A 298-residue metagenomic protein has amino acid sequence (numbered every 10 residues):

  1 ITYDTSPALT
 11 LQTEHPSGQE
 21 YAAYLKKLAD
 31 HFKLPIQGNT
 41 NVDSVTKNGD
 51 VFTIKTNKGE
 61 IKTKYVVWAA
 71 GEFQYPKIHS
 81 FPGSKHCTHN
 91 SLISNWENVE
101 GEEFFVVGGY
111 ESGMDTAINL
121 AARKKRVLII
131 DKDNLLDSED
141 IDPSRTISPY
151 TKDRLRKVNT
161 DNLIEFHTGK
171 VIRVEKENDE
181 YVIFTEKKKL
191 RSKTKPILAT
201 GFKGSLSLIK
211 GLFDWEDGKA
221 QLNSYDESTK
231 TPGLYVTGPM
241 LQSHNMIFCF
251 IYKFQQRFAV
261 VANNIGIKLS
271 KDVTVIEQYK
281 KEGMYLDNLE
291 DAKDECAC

Functional and structural regions predicted by a protein language model:
I1-A22, I130-T146: Glycine-rich active-site loop/strand segments that organize a redox cofactor
S17-Y21, W68-R123, E216-Y225, Q242: Glycine-rich dinucleotide-binding loop and its adjacent helix/turn
G18-I36, F73-Q74, T151-F166, F258: Helical element adjacent to the flavin cofactor pocket in flavoenzyme catalytic cores
I36-G38, T46-C87: Glycine/serine-rich phosphate-binding loop and adjoining beta1-alpha1 elements at the start of nucleotide-handling
T40, A122-D214, L269-M284: A Rossmann-like FAD-binding core segment of flavoenzymes
V42, E60-F73, F105-V107, R191-K203: Short hydrophobic core segments
V106-D153, P232-V236, L241-M246, F250-I267: Active-site substrate-recognition segment that forms the wall of the catalytic cavity or substrate channel
K203, K219-C298: C-terminal, flexible cofactor-proximal segment of oxidoreductases
